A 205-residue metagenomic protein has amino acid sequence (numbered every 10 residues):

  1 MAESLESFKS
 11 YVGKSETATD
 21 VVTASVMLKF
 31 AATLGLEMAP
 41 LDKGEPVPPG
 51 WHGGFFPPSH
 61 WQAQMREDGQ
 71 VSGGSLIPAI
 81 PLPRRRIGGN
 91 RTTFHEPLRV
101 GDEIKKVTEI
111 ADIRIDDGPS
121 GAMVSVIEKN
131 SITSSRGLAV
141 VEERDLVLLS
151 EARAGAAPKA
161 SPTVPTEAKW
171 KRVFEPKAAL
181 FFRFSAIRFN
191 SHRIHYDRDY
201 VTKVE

Functional and structural regions predicted by a protein language model:
M1-E103: Hydrophobic, proline/glycine-rich low-complexity stretches
M1-S15, R85-P176: HotDog/MaoC-like acyl-thioester-processing domains
A2-P46, A160-E205: A contiguous, surface-exposed recognition patch within enzymatic or periplasmic domains that forms
D20, D42, D68, D102 (+4 more regions): Acidic-enriched, low-complexity/disordered segments with a strong bias for Aspartate over Glutamate
V26-L28, T33, V47, H52 (+8 more regions): Generic hydrophobic/packing signal
K29, E37, A63, G101 (+4 more regions): A broad, structure-centric signal for solvent-exposed, well-ordered loop/edge residues that line or flank functional
Q64-G74, T92, E143-L149, P176-I187: Phosphate-binding glycine-rich loops and adjacent basic patches that engage nucleotide phosphates, nucleic-acid
S72-S75, A111, V126-N130, S161-P162 (+2 more regions): Short, low-complexity, polar/charged sequence segments that are solvent-exposed and flexible
